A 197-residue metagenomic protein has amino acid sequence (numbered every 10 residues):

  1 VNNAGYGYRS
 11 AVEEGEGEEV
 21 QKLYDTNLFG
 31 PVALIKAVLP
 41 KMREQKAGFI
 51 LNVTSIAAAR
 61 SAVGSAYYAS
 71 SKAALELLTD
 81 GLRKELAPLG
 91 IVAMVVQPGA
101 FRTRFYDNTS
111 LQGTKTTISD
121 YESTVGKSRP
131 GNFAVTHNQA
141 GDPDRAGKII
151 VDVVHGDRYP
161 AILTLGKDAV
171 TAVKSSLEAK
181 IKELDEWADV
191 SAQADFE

Functional and structural regions predicted by a protein language model:
A11-V12, E19-Q21: Substrate-binding pocket helix/loop in short-chain dehydrogenase/reductase
E13, R60-A66: Active-site loop immediately N-terminal to the catalytic Tyr-X3-Lys motif of short-chain dehydrogenase/reductase
I35, S71-A74: Active-site helix of classical SDR
I35-K36, D80: A short, exposed helix-loop element centered on a Lys and neighboring polar residues
S55: Residue(s) in the substrate-gating loop at a strand-loop-helix junction that position the organic substrate next
R60, G81-V92: Active-site-adjacent segment of SDR/Rossmann-fold oxidoreductases
P88-P160: SDR active-site lid
